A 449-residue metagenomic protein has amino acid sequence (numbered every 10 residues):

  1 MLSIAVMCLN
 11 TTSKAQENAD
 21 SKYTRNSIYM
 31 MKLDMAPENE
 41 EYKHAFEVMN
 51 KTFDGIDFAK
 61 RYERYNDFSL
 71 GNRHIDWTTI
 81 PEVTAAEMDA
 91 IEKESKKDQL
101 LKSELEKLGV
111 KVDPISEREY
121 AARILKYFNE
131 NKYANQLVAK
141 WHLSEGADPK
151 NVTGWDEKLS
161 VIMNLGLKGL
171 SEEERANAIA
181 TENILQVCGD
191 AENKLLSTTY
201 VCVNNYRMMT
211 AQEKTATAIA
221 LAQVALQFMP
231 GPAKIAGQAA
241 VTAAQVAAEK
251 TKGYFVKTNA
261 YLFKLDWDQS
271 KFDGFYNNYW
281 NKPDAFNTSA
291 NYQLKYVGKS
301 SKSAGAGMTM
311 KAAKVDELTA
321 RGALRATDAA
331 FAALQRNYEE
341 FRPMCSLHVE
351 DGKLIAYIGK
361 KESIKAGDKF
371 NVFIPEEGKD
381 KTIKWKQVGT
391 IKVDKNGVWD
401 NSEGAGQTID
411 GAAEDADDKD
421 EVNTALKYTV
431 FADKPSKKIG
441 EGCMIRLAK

Functional and structural regions predicted by a protein language model:
M1, A15-Q16: Initiator methionine at the very start of the polypeptide chain
M1-C8: Bacterial N-terminal signal peptides
L9-A15: Sec/Tat signal peptide C-region and signal peptidase I cleavage site
Q16-K449: Surface-exposed, polar/charged interaction patches used for macromolecular assembly or partner binding
